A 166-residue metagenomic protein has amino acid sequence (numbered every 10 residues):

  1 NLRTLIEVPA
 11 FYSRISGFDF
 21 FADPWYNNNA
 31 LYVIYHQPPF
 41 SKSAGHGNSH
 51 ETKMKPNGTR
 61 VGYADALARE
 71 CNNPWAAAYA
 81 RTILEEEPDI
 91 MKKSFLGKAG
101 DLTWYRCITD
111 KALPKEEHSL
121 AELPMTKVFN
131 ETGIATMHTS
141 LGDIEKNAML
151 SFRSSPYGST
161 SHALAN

Functional and structural regions predicted by a protein language model:
R3-N166: Extended polysaccharide-engagement surfaces of secreted carbohydrate-active enzymes
